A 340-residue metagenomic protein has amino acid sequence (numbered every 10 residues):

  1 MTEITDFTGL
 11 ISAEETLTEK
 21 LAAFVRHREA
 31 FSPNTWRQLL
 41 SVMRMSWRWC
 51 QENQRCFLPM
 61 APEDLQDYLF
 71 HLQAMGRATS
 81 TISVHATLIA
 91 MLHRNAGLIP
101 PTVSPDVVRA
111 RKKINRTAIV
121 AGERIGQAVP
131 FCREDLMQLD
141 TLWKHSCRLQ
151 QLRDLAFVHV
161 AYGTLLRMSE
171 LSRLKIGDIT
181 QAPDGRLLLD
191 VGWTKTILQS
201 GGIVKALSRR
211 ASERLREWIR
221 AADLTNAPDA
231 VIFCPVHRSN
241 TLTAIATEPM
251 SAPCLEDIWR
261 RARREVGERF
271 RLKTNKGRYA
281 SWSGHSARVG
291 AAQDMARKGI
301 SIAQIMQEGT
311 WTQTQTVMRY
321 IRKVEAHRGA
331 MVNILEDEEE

Functional and structural regions predicted by a protein language model:
M1-T5, I334-E340: C-terminal secondary-structure termini that scaffold catalytic or DNA-interacting sites
L21-R37, M43-E123, K144-S146: N-terminal core-binding DNA-recognition domain of tyrosine recombinases/integrases
P101-T141, W193, I197, R238-I245: Flexible interdomain linker/hinge and immediately adjacent N-terminus of the catalytic tyrosine-recombinase domain
L136-M168: Basic, Lys/Arg- and aromatic-enriched nucleic-acid-binding interface segment
A161-G185, Q304-Q307: Short, charged phosphate-coordinating catalytic segments
A182-V266: Basic, alpha-helical nucleic-acid-contacting "clamp/cap" segments
E256-Q307, T314: Short, basic (Lys/Arg/His-rich) helix/loop patches that form interaction surfaces in the mid-to-C-terminal regions
G309-I334: Catalytic-site neighborhood detector that most strongly recognizes the C-terminal catalytic loop/helix of tyrosine
